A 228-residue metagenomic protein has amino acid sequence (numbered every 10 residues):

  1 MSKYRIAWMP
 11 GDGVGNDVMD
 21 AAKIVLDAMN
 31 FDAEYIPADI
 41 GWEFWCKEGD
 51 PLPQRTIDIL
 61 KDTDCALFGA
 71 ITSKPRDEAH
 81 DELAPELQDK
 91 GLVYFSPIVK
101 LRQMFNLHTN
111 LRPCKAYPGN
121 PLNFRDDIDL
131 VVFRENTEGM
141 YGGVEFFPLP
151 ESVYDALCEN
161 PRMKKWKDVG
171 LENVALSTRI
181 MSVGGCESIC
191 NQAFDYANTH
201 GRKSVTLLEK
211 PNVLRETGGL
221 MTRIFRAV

Functional and structural regions predicted by a protein language model:
M1-K3: Basic/polar N-terminal segments that are highly enriched at the extreme N-terminus, encompassing both cleavable
I6-M29, D155-V228: Glycine-rich phosphate/diphosphate-binding loop of Rossmann-like nucleotide-binding domains
G11-G13, I40, I71, A116 (+1 more regions): Short, ordered loop/turn segments at secondary-structure junctions
D27, F31, D62-C65, Q103-N110 (+4 more regions): Generic secondary-structure signature for well-ordered alpha-helical cores
D32-F44: A short beta-strand-loop structural module common to alpha/beta enzyme folds
E43, K74-P75, V213-R215: Short, active-site-adjacent cap segments at secondary-structure transitions
E43-K47, S182-V183: Short, flexible loop segments at the rims of nucleotide/cofactor-binding pockets, characterized by
C46-M163, A175-L176: N-terminal glycine-rich phosphate/adenylate-binding segment common to multiple enzyme folds
